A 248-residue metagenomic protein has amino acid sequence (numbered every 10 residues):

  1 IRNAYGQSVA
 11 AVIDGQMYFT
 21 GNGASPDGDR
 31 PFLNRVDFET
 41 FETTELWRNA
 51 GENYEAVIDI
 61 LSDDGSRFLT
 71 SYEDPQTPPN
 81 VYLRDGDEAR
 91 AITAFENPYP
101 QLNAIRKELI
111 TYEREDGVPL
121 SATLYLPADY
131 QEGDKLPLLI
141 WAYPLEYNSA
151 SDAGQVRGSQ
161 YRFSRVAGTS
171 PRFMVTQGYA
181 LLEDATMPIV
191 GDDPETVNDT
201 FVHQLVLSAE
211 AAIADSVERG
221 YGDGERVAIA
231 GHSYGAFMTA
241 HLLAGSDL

Functional and structural regions predicted by a protein language model:
I1, E42-R48: A short beta-strand motif characteristic of beta-propeller blades
R2-D14, D59-D64: Structural signature of eukaryotic scaffold interfaces centered on beta-propeller domains
M17-Y18, F68: Hydrophobic beta-strand positions that form the internal "hydrophobic ladder" of WD40/Gbeta-like beta-propeller blades
G21-N22, Y72: Recurrent small/Gly-Pro-centered beta-turn motifs in extracellular repeat architectures
G23-P26, T200-F201: Short consensus segments that form the blades of beta-propeller domains, in both extracellular/periplasmic
P26-R35, Q76-R84: Structural motif
D37-F41, D85-D87: Short loop/turn segments that connect beta-strands within beta-propeller blades
W47-L248: Serine-hydrolase catalytic core recognition
